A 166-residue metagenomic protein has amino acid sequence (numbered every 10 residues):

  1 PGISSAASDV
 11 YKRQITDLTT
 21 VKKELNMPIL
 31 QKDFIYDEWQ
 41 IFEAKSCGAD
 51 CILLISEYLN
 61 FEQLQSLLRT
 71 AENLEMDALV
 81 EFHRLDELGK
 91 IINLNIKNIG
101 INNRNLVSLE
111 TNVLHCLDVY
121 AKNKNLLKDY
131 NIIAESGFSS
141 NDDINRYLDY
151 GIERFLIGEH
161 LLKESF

Functional and structural regions predicted by a protein language model:
P1-A7, Y11: Single conserved hydrophobic/aromatic residue that forms the stacking wall/gate of nucleotide- or nucleobase-binding
K12, I29-W39, Y58, V80-D86 (+2 more regions): Glycine-rich beta-to-alpha transition loops that act as phosphate-gripper elements at the mouths of alpha/beta enzyme
R13-L30, Q65-V80, L114-N131: Alpha-helix-loop-beta-strand connector modules within alpha/beta enzyme cores
E24-M27, S46-I52, E72-M76, N93-R104 (+2 more regions): Glycine-enriched alpha-helix->loop->beta-strand junction motifs that scaffold or abut catalytic
N26-E72: Hydrophobic, well-structured mid-protein blocks that either form specific transmembrane helices
Y36-C47, R84-L94, F138-F155: Catalytic cores of alpha/beta
E43-Q63, G100-L109, I152-F166: Glycine-rich phosphate-binding active-site loops on the catalytic face of alpha/beta enzymes
K97-D149, E153-F155: Catalytic-face loop-and-helix region of soluble metabolic enzyme cores
